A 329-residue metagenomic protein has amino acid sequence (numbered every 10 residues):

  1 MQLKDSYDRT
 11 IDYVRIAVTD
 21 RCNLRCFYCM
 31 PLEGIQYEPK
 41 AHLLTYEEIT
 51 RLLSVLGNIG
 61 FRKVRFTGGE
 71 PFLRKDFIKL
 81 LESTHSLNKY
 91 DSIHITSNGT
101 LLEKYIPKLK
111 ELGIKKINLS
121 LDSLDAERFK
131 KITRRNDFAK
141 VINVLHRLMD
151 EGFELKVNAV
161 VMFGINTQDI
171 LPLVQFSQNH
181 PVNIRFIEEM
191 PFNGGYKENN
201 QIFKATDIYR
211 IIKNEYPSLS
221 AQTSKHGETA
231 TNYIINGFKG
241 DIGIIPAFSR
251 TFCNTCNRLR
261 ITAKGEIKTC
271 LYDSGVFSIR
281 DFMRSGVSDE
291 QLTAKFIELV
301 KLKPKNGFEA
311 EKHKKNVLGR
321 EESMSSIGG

Functional and structural regions predicted by a protein language model:
M1-Y13, N179, E189-F192, Y196-G329: Auxiliary Fe-S-binding modules of radical SAM enzymes
Q2-T10, F27-Y28, F61-K63, K116: Conserved N-terminal glycine/acidic-rich loop preference
Y7-Y46: Canonical Radical SAM [4Fe-4S] cluster-binding loop centered on the CxxxCxxC motif and its immediate flanking residues
V18, I184, G265: Residue-level signature of catalytic and energy-coupling elements of molecular machines, predominantly ATP/GTP-dependent
L24, A126-E127, T251, F277: Glycine-centered loop/turn positions within well-structured domains that cap or flank conserved ligand/cofactor-binding
M30, I106, T133, L271 (+1 more regions): Short, flexible helix/strand-to-coil boundary loops that buttress conserved ligand/catalytic motifs in alpha/beta
G34-P39, D125-I132, F192-E198, S278-I279: A short acidic, helix-capping loop that chelates divalent metal ions and anchors anionic groups
L43-F66, E70-I187: Radical SAM/AdoMet-radical enzyme domain recognition
